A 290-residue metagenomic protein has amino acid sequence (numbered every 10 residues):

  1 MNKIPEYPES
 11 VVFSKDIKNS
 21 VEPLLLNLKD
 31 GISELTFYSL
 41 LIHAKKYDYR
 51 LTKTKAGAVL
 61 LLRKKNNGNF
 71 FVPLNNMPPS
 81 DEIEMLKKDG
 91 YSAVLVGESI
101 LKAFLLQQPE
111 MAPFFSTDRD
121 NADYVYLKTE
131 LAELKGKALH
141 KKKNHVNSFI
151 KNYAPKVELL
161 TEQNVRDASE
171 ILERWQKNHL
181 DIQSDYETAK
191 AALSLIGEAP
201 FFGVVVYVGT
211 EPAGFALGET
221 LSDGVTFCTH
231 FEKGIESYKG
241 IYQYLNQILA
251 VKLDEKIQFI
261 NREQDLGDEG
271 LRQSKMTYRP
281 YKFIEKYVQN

Functional and structural regions predicted by a protein language model:
M1-L28, E236, Y287: Short, extreme N-terminal leader segments that mark the start of a protein/domain
V21, F149, K275: A residue-level signal for conserved active-site and pocket-lining positions in enzyme catalytic cores
P23, I32-A103, Y207-E236: Conserved donor-binding loop and adjoining core beta-sheet/short helix segment in diverse acyl/aminoacyl transferases
V94, E158, F259-R262: Short catalytic-loop micro-motif centered on adjacent basic/acidic residues
K102-F115, N144, L266-F283: Conserved active-site alpha-helix within GNAT-family acetyltransferase domains
E110-L180: Acyltransferase donor/substrate-recognition loop-hinge adjacent to the catalytic core
Q163-P212: Short, conserved active-site entrance elements at the starts or edges of catalytic domains
G203-N290: Aromatic (often tryptophan-rich) hydrophobic motifs at membrane interfaces
